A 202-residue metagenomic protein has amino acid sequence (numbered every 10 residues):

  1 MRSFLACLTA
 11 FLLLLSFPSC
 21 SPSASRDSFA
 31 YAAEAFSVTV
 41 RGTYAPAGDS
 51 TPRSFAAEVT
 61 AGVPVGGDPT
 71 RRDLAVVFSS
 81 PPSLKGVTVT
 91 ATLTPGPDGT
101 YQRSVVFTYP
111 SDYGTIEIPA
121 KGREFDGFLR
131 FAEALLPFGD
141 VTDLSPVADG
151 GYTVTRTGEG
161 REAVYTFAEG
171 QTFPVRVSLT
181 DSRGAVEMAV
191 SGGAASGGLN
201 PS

Functional and structural regions predicted by a protein language model:
M1-P18: Sec-dependent bacterial lipoprotein signal peptides
L14-D73, P81-S83, A195-S202: N-terminal leader/targeting segments and the immediate start of mature chains
S21-R26, G86, R156-Y165: Charged, amphipathic alpha-helical segments
Y31-S37, T60-D73, T92-Q102, A148-D149 (+2 more regions): Short, solvent-exposed coil/turn segments at beta-strand boundaries
S50-S54, P82-L84, S111-Y113, G158-G160 (+1 more regions): Glycine-centered tight beta-turn/hairpin loop motif at sheet-sheet or coil-to-beta transitions
T60-F131, V186: An acidic-aromatic
D73-S79, D140-S202: Gly/Pro-enriched, hydrophobic low-complexity segments that function as extracytoplasmic propeptides/linkers
P137: Mixed-charge, Lys/Arg-enriched low-complexity segments
